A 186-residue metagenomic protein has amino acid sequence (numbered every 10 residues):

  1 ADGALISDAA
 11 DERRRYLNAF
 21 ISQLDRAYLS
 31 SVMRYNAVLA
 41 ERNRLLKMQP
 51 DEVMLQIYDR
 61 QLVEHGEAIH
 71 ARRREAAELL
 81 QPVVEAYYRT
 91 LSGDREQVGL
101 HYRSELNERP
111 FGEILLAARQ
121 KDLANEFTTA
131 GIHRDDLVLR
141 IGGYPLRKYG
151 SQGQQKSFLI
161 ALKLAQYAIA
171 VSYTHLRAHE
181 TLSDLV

Functional and structural regions predicted by a protein language model:
A1-A118: Electropositive, glycine-dotted interaction segments that contact anionic polymers or phosphate-rich ligands
D2, K163, T181: A generic "binding-loop/recognition-motif" signal
R14, N43, K156-S157, L164: Hydrophobic alpha-helical segments, especially transmembrane helices and their immediate juxtamembrane helical caps
I21-Q23, S31-V32, A124-F127, K163-Q166: Glycine-rich loops and low-complexity Gly/Arg-rich segments that provide flexible linkers or classic glycine-based
G112-K163: Conserved ABC ATPase signature
Y167-S172: Post-Walker A helix-loop "phosphate-sensing" segment adjacent to the P-loop in P-loop NTPases
T174-T181: Conserved small/polar residues in nucleotide/adenosyl-binding loops
L185: Cytosolic catalytic cores of cyclic-nucleotide second-messenger enzymes
